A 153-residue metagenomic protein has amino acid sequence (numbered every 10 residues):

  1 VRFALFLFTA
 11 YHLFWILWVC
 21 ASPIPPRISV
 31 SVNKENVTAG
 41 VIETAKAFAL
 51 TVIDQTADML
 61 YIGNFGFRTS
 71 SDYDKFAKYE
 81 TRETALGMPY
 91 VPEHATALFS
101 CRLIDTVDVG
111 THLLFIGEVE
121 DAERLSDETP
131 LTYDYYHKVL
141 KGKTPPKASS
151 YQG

Functional and structural regions predicted by a protein language model:
V1-G153: Basic, polyanion-binding surface patches
